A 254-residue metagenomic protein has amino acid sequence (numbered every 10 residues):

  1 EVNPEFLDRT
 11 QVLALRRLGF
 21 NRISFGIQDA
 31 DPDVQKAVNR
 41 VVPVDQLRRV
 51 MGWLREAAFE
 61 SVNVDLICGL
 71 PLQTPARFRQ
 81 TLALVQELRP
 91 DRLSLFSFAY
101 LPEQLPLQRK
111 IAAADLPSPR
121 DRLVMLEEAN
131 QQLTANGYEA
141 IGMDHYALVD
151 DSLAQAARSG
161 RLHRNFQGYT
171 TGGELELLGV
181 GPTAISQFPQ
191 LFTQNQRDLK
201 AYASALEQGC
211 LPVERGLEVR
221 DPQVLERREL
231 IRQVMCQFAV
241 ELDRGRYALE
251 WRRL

Functional and structural regions predicted by a protein language model:
E1-L249: C-terminal scaffold of the Radical SAM
R252-L254: Basic amphipathic alpha-helical segments that dock to polyanions
